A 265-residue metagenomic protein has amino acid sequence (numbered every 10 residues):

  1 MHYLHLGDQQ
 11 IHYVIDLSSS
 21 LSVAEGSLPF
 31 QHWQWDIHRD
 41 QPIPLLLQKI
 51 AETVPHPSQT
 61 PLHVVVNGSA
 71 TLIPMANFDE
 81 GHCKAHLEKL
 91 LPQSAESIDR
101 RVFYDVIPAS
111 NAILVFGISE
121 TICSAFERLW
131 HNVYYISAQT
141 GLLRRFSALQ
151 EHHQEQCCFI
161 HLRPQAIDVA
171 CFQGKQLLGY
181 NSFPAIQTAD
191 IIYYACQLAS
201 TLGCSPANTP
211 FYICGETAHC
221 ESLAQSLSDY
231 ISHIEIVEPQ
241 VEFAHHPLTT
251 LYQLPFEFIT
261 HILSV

Functional and structural regions predicted by a protein language model:
M1-V265: Hydrophobic/aromatic-enriched cytosolic interaction surfaces used to assemble or bind macromolecules
